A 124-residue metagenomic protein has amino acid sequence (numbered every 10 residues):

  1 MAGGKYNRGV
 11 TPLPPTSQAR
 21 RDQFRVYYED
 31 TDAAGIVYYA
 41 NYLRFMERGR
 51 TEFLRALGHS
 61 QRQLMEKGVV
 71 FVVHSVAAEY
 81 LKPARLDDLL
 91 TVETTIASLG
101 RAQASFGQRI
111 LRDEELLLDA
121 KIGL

Functional and structural regions predicted by a protein language model:
G4-S75: Hot-dog-fold acyl-thioester-processing enzymes
R8-P14, Q18-D22, Y80, R85-L89 (+1 more regions): HotDog/MaoC-like acyl-thioester-processing domains
